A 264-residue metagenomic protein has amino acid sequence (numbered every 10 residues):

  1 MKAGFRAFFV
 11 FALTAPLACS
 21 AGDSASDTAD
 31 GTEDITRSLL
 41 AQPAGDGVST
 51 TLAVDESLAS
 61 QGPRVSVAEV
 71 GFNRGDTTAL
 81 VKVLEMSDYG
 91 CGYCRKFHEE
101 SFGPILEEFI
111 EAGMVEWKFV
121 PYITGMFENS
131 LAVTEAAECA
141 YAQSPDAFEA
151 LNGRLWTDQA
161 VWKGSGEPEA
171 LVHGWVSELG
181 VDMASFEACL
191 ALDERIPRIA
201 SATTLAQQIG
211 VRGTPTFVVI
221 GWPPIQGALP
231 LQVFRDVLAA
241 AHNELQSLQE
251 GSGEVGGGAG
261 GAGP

Functional and structural regions predicted by a protein language model:
M1-F9: Bacterial N-terminal signal peptides that target proteins for export
A15-A18: C-terminal motif of bacterial Sec signal peptides marking the signal peptidase cleavage site
S20-P43, M86, F102, H173-P264: C-terminal cap of thioredoxin/glutaredoxin-like
S26-V70: N-terminal low-complexity, Pro/Thr/Ser-rich intrinsically disordered segments that act as propeptides or flexible
R64-V81, F109: A short beta-strand-turn-helix
F72-R74, W162, I225: Short clusters of hydrophobic/aromatic residues that line enzyme substrate/ligand-binding pockets
A79, L84-S177, Q207, R212 (+2 more regions): Structural alpha/beta surface segment adjacent to cysteine/selenocysteine redox centers across thiol/disulfide enzymes
